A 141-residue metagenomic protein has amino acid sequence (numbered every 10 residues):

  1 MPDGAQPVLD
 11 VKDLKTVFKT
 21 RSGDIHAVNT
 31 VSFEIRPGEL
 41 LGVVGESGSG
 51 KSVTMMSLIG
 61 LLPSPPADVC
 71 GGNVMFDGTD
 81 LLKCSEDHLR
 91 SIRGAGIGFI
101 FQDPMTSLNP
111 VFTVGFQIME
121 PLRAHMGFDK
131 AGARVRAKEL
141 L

Functional and structural regions predicted by a protein language model:
M1-L141: ABC transporter nucleotide-binding domains
